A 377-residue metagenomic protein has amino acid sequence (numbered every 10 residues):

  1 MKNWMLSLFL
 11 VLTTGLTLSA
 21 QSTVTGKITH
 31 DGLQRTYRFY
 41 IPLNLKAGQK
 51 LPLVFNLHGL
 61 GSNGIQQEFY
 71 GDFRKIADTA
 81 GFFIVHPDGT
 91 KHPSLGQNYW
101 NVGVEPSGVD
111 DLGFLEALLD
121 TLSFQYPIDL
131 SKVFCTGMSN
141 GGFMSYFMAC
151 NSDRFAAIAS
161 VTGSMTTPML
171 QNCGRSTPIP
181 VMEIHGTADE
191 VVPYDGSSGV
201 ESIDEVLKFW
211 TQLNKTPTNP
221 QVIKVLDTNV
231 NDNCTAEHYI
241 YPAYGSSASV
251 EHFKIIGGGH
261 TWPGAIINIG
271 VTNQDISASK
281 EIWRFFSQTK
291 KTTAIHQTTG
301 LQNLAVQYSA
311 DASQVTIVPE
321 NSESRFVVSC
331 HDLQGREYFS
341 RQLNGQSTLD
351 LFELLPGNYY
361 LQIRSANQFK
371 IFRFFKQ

Functional and structural regions predicted by a protein language model:
M1-S22, I295-T298: Bacterial Sec-dependent N-terminal signal peptides
L18-L53, T79, F83, T136-A159 (+6 more regions): A domain-start/cap signature at the N-terminus of enzymes
V24, I28-R38, N44-F134, F147 (+3 more regions): Serine-hydrolase catalytic machinery in alpha/beta-hydrolase-like enzymes
V24-L33, E337-L354, N367-Q368: Glycine-centered tight-turn motifs at strand-turn-strand junctions
E183-H185, D189: Short beta-strand/loop motif that positions the catalytic acidic residue of the alpha/beta-hydrolase fold
K290-Q314, E320-S322: Residue-level detector of functionally pivotal "anchor" positions at catalytic/ligand-binding pockets or at interdomain
T316, P356-Q377: C-terminal tail/sorting-segment detector
C330-Y338, Y359: Short, glycine-anchored, charge-dense loop/turn motifs used at functional sites
